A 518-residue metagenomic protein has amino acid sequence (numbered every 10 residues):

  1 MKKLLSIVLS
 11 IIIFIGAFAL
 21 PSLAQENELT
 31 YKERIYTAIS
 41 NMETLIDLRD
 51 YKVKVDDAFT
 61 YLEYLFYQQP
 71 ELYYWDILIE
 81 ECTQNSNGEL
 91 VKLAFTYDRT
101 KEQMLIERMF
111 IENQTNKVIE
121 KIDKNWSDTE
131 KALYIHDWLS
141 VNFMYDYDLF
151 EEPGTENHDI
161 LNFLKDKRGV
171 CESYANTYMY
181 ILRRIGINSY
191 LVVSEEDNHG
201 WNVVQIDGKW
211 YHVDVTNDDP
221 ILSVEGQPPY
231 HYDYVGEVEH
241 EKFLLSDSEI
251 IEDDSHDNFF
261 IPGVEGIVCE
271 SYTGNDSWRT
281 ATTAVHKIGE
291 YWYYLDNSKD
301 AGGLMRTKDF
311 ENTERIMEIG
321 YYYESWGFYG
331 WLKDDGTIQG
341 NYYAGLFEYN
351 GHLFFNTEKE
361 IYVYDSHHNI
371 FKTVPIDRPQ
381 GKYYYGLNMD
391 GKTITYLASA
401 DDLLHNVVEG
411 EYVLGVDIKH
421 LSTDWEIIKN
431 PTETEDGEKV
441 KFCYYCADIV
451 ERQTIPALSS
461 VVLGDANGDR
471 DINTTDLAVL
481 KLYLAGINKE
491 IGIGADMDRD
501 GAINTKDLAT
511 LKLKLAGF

Functional and structural regions predicted by a protein language model:
L4-L5, F18-K117, R306-D309, E318-Y321 (+4 more regions): Linear, non-domain "peripheral" regions
L9, I13-A17, L182: Hydrophobic core
A19-L23, L458-F518: Cellulosome-associated attachment modules in secreted, modular CAZymes
T100-F163: Secondary-structure boundary elements
S173-L244: Hydrophobic/aromatic-rich core segments of domains that either
N275-K287, Y322-E348, R378-G391: Repeated scaffold domains used in trafficking and secretory/extracellular systems, primarily beta-propellers
Y293-D296, F355-N356, T395-A398: Residue position within the beta-strands of beta-propeller blades
I418-S460: Extracellular modular ligand-binding repeats in secreted and cell-surface proteins
